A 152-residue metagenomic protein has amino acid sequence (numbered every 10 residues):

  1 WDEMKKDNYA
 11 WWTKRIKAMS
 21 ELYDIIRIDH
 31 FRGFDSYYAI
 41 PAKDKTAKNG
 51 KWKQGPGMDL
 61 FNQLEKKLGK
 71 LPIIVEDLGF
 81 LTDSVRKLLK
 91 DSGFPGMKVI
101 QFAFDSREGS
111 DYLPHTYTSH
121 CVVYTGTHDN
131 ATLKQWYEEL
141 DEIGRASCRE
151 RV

Functional and structural regions predicted by a protein language model:
W1-R151: Alpha-amylase-like alpha-glycosidases and glucanotransferases acting on alpha-linked glucans and related
